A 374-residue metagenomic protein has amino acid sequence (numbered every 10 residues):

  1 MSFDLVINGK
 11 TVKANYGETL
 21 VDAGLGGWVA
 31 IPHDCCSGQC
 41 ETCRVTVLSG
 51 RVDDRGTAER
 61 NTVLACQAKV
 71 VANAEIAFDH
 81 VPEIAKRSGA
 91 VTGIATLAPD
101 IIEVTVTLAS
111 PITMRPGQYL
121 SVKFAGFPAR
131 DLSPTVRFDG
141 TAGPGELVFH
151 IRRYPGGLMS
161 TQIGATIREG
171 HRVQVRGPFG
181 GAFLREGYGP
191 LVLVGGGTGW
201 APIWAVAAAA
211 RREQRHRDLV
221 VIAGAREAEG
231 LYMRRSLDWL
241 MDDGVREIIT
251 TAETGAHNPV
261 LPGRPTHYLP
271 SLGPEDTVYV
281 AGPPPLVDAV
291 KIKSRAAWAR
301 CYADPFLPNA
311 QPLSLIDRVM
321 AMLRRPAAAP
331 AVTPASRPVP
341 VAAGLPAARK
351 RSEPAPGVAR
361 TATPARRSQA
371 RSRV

Functional and structural regions predicted by a protein language model:
M1-P32: N-terminal pre-ligand scaffold of iron-sulfur
K13, D34-C36, K69, T113 (+2 more regions): Residue-level "contact hotspot" at macromolecular interaction interfaces
V29-R51, E59-A72, P285: Local cysteine-cluster metal-coordination motifs and their immediate loop/turn environment, predominantly Fe-S cluster
L48, D79-V81, A125, P178: Short, surface-exposed secondary-structure boundary micro-motifs
T62-E83, E169-V175: Short, structured interface segments
K86-R172, A225-E227, A252-T254: Ferredoxin-reductase
P144, R152-R367, R373-V374: FNR/FR-type flavoprotein reductase catalytic core
